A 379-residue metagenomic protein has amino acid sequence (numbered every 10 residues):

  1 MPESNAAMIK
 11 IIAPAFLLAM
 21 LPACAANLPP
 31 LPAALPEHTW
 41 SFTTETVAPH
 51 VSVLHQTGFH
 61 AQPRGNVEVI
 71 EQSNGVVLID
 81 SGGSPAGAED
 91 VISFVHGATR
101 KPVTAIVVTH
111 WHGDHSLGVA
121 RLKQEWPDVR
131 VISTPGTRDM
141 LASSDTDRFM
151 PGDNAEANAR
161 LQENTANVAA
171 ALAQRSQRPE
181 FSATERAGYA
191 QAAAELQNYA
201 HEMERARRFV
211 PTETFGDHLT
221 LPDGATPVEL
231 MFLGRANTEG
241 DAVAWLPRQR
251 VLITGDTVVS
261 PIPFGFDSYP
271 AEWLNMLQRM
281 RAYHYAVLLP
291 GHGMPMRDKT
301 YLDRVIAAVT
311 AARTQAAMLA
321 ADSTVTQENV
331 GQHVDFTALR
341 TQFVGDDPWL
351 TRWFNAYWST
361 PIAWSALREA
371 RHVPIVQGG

Functional and structural regions predicted by a protein language model:
T44-G97, A242-D256: Conserved beta-strand hairpin/beta-sheet module of binuclear metal-dependent hydrolase folds, prominently
T46, G188-Q191, A200, E204-L246: Core dinuclear metal-dependent hydrolase active-site scaffold
I79-S81, T104-H112, I132-P135, L233 (+2 more regions): Active-site neighborhood of phospho(di)ester-bond hydrolases with catalytic His/Asp-centered motifs
H96-P211, T220, T314-Q315: Active-site HxH/HxHxD metal-binding segment of metal-dependent hydrolases
P227-Y283: Active-site-proximal loop/helix segments of hydrolase catalytic cores
W245, L274-T326: Divalent-metal (often Zn2+) His-rich catalytic cores of metallo-beta-lactamase-fold enzymes
A321-G379: C-terminal regulatory/interaction regions
